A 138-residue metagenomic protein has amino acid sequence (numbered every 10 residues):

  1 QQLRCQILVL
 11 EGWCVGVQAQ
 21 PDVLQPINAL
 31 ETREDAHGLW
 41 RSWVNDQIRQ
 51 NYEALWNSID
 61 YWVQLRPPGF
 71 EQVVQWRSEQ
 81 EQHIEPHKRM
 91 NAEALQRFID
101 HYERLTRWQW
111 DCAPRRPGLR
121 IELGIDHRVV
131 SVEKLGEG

Functional and structural regions predicted by a protein language model:
Q1-Q18: Phosphate-binding/switch loop-helix module in NTP-utilizing enzymes
C14-G138: Conserved NTP phosphate-binding and transfer environment spanning the P-loop NTPase/kinase superfamily
